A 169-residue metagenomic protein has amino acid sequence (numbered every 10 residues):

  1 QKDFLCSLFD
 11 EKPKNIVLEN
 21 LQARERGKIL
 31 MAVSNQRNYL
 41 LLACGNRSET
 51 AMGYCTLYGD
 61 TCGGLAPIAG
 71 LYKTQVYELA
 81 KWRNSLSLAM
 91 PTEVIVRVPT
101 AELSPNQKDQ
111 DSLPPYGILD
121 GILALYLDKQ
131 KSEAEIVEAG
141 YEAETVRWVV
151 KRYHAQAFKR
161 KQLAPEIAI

Functional and structural regions predicted by a protein language model:
Q1-I169: ATP/NTP-dependent adenylation/nucleotidyl-transfer catalytic domains that generate, transfer, or process NMP-activated
